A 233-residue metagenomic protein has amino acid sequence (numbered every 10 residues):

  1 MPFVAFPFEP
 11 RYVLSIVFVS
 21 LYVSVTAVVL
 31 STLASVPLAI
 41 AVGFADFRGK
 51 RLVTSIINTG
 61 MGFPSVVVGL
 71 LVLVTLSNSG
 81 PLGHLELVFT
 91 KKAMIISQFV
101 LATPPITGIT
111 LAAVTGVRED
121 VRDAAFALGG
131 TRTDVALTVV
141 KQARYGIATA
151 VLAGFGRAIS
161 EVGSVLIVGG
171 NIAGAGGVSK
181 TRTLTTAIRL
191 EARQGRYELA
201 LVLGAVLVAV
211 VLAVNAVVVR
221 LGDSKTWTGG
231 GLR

Functional and structural regions predicted by a protein language model:
M1-A27, F44-K50, V139, L190-R196: Periplasmic/extracellular loop-to-transmembrane helix junction in inner-membrane transport proteins
P2-A5, R11, V68-V100, G169-G177: Membrane-interfacial helix termini and adjacent extracytoplasmic/periplasmic loops of multi-pass transporters
F6-Y12, L166-L212, A216: Interhelical loop and adjacent transmembrane-helix boundary motif in polytopic membrane transport permeases
S24, V28-V36, I40, V66 (+8 more regions): Hydrophobic positions within alpha-helical transmembrane segments of bacterial inner-membrane proteins
L38-V72, L232-R233: Cytoplasmic-entry segments and transmembrane alpha-helices of multi-pass inner-membrane transporters
R48, G130-T131: Short coil/turn motifs that cap or connect alpha-helices
G108-E119, F126-A127, T133, L137-T138 (+1 more regions): C-terminal transmembrane helix and the adjacent membrane-cytosol boundary/short C-terminal tail of inner/organellar
I109-T110, R132-V165: Transmembrane alpha-helices
